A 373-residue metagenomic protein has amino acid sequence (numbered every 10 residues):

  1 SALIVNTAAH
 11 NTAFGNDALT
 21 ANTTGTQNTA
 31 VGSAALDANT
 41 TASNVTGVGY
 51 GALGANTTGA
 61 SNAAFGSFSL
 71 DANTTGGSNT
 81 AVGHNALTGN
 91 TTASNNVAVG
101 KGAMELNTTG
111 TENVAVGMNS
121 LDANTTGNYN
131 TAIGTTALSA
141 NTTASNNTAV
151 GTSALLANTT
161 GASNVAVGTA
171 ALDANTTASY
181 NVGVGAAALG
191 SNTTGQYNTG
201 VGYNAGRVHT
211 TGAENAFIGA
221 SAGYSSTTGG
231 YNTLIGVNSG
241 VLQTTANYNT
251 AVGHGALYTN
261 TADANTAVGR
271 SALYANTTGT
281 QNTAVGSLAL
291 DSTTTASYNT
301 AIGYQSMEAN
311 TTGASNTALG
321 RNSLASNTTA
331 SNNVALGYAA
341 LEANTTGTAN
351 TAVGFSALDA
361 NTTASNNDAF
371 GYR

Functional and structural regions predicted by a protein language model:
S1-R373: Glycine- and small/polar-enriched repetitive beta-structure motifs of secreted/surface proteins
